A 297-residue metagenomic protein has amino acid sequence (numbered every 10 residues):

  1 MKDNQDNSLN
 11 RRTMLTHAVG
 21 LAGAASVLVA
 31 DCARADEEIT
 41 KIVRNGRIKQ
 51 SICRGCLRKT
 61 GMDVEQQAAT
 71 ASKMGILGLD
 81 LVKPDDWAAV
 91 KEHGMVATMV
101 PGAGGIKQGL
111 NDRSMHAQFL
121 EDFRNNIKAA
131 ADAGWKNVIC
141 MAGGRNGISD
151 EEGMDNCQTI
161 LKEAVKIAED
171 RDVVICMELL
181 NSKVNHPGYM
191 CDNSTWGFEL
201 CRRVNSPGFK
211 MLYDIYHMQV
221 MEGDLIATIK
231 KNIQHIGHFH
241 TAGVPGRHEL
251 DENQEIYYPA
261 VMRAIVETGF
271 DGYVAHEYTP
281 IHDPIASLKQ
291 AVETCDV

Functional and structural regions predicted by a protein language model:
K2-K73, G134-K136, C191-Y213, H217-V297: Histidine-acidic metal/acid-base catalytic patches
H17-L28, I42-R44, G109-K210, V220: Active-site acidic/histidine proton-transfer and metal-coordination neighborhood in alpha/beta enzyme cores
V43-G55, M99-G109, G144-R145: N-terminal small/glycine-rich loop or linker at the start of catalytic domains across soluble metabolic enzymes
C56-R58, K83-D85, A103-G105, G144-N146 (+4 more regions): Active-site-proximal loop/turn and secondary-structure-junction residues that shape catalytic pockets, frequently
Q66-W87: Catalytic domains of carbohydrate-active enzymes, especially glycoside hydrolases
A88-V100, V173: Short acidic, glycine/proline-enriched helix-loop-strand junctions
